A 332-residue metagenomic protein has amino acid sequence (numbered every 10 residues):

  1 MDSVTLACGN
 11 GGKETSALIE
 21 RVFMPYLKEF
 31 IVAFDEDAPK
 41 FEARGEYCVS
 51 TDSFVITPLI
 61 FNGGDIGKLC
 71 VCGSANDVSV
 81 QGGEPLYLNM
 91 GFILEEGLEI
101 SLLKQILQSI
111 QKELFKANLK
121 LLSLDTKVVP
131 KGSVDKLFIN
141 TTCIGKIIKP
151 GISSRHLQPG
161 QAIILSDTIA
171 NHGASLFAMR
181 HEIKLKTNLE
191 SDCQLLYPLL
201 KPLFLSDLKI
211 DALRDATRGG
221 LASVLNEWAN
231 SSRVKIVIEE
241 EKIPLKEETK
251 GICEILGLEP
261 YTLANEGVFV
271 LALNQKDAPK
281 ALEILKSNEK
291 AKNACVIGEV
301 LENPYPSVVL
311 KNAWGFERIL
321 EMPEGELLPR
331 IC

Functional and structural regions predicted by a protein language model:
M1-V22, L320-L328: N-terminal amphipathic/basic leader segments beginning at the initiator methionine
T5, K13-L165, N171: Glycine-rich phosphate/pyrophosphate-binding loop regions near the starts of catalytic domains
F30-D35, N118-L124, D207-A216, V237-E240 (+2 more regions): Flexible, glycine/charged-enriched surface loops at secondary-structure junctions
I31-A33, K40-R44, L114, P130-K136 (+8 more regions): Solvent-exposed alpha-helices and their adjacent loops that cap or buttress functional pockets in soluble metabolic
E95-G97, L189-N265: Active-site-proximal betaalpha loop/short-helix elements that scaffold phosphoryl/nucleotidyl transfer chemistry
K146-D192, K311, R330-C332: Phosphate/diphosphate-binding glycine-rich loops and adjacent basic-rich segments that engage nucleotide
L273-P279: Helix N-cap motif at beta-to-alpha junctions
S287-C332: Acidic, Ser/Thr/Pro-rich beta/coil linker or hinge segments at domain junctions
